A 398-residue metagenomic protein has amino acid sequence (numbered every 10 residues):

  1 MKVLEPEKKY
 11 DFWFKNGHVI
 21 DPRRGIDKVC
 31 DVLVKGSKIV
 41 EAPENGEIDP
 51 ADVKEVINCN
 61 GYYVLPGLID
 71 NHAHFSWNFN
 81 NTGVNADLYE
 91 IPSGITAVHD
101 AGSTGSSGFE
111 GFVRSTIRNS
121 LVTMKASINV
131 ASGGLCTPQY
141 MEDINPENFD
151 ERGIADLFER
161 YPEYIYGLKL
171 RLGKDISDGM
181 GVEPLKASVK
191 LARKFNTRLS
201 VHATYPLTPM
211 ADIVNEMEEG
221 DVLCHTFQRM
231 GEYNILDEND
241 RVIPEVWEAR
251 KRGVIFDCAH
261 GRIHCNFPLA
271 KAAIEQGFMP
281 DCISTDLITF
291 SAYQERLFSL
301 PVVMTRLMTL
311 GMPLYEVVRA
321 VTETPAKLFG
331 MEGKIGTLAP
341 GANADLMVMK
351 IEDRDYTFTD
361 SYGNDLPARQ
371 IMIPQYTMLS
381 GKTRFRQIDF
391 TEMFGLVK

Functional and structural regions predicted by a protein language model:
M1-W13, H18-L65: Histidine-rich, glycine-flanked metal-binding segment
G17, V32, S37, G61 (+10 more regions): Divalent metal-coordination and catalytic microenvironments
N58-N119: Metal-associated gating/positioning segment near the N- to mid-region
F79-Y89, P146-F158, L207-I213: Short, acidic/polar
S93-H99, S103-T104, N119-P146, K169: Metal-cofactor-binding active-site regions of metalloenzymes
L170-Q294: Active-site core of metal-dependent hydrolases
P268-D353: His/Asp/Glu-enriched, well-ordered alpha-helical/loop segment that forms or immediately abuts the divalent-metal
N343-G395: C-terminal cap of metal-dependent C-N hydrolases
